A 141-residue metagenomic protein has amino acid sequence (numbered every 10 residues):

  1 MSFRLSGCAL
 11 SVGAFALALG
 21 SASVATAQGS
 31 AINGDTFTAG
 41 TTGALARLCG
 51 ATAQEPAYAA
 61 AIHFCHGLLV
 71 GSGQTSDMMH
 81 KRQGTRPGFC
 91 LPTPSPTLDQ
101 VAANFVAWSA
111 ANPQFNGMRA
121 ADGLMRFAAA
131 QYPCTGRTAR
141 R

Functional and structural regions predicted by a protein language model:
S2-V12: Bacterial N-terminal signal peptides that target proteins for export
G20-V24: N-terminal signal peptide c-region/cleavage motif recognized by signal peptidases
A25-F37: Cleaved targeting-peptide boundary
S30-I32, M78-R141: Compact alpha-helical subdomains of small soluble proteins
T36-V101: Short N-proximal segments of mature Sec-exported proteins
